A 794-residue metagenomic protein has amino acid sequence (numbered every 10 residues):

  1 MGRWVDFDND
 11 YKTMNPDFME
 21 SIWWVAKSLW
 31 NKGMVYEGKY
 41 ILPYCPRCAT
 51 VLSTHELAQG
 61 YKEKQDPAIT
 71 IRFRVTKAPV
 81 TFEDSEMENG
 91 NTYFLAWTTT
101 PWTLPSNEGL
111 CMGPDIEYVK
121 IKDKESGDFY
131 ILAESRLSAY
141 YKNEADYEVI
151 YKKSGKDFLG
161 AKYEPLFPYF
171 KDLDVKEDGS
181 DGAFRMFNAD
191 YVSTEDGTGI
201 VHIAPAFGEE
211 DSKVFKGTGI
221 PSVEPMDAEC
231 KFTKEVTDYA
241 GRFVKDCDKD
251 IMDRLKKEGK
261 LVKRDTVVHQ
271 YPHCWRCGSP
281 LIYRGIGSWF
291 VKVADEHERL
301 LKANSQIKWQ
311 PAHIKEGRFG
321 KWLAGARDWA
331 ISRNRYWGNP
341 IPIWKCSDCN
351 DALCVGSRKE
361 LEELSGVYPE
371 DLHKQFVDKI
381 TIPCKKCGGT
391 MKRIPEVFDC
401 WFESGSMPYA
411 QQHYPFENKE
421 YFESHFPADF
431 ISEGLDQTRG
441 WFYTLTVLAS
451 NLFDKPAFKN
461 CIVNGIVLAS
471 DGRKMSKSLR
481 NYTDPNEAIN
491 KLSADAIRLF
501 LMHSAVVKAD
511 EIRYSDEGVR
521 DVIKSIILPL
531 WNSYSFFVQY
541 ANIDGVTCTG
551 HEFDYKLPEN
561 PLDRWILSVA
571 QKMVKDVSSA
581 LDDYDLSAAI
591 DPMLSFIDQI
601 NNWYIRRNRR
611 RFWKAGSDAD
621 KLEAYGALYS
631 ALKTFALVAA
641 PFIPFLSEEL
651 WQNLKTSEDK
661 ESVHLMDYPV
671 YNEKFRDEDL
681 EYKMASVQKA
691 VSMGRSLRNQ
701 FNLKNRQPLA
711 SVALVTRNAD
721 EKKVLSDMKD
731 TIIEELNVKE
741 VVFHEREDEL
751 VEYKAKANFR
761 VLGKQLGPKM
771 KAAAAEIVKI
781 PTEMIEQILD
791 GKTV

Functional and structural regions predicted by a protein language model:
M1-P105, G160, Y191-C354, D371-F376 (+6 more regions): Residue patterns forming the tRNA-binding/recognition surfaces of aminoacyl-tRNA synthetases and related DALR
E88-Y147, H202-P205, T218-E224, Y414-Y421 (+3 more regions): Extended active-site and interfacial segments that coordinate phosphate-rich ligands in large catalytic machineries
F94-M112, I116, C274-R276, P280-I282 (+6 more regions): Conserved phosphate/anionic-ligand binding catalytic regions in large, soluble enzymes, centered on
P105-K162, K257, V262-V293, V522-T549 (+4 more regions): Structured, non-catalytic alpha/beta "coupling" segments that mediate domain-domain communication and provide generic
S106-E108, D115-E229, K256, V293-R299 (+1 more regions): Catalytic alpha/beta core of large soluble enzyme barrels
G199, I203, D436, Y534 (+1 more regions): C-terminal substrate/ligand-recognition segments
K321-F402, S406, Y414, L452-N490 (+3 more regions): Feature 926 captures the class I aminoacyl-tRNA synthetase adenylation module centered on the KMSKS loop
H425-Q437: A short glycine/serine-rich beta->alpha loop
